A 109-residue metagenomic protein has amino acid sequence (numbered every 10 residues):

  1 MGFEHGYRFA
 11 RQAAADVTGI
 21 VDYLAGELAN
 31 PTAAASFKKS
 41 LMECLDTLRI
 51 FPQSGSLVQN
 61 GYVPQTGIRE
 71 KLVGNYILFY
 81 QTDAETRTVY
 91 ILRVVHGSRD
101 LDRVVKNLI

Functional and structural regions predicted by a protein language model:
M1-P64: Basic, Lys/Arg-enriched alpha-helical interface segments
A15, R69, R99-L101: Intrinsic disorder/low-complexity signal
I50, S54-E85: Basic/aromatic recognition patch in beta-strand/loop cores that engages polyanionic ligands
V73-I77, Q81-I109: Enriched for short, Lys/Arg-rich terminal
